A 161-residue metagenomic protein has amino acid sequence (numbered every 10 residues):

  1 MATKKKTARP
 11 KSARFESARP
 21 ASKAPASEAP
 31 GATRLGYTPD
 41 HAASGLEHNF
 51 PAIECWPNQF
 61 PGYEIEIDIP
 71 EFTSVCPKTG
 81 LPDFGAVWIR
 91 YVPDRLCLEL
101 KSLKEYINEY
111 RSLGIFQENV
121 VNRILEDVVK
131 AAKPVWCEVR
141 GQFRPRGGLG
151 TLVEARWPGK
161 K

Functional and structural regions predicted by a protein language model:
A2-K161: N-terminal intrinsically disordered, cationic/polar leader segments that include organellar targeting peptides
